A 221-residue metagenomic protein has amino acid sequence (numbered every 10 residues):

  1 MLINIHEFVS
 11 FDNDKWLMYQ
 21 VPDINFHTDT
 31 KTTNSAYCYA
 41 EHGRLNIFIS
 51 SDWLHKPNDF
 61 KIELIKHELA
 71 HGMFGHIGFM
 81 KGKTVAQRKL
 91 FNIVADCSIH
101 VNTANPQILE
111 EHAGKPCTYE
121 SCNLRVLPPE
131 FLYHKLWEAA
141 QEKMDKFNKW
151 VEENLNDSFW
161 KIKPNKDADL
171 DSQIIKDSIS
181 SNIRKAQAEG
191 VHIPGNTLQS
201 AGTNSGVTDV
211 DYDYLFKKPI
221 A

Functional and structural regions predicted by a protein language model:
M1-I65, L69-L109: Basic/hydrophobic alpha-helical interface regions
N102-A221: Negatively charged
